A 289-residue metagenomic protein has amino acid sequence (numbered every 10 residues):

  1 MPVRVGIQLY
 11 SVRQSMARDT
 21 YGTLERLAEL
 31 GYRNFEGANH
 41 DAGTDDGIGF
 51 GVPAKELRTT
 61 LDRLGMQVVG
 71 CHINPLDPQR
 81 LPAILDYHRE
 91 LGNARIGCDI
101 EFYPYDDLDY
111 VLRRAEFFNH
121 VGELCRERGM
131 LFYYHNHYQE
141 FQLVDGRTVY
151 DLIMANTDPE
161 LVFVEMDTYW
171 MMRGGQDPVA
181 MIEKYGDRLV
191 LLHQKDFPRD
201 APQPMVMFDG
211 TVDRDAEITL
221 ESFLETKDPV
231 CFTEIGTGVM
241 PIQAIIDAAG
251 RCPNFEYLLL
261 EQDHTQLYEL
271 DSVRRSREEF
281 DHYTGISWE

Functional and structural regions predicted by a protein language model:
M1-A94, F163, E278-E289: N-terminal pre-domain/capping segments
I7-L9, G37, C71, C98 (+4 more regions): Conserved beta-strand positions
E25, N34, D41, Q67-V164 (+3 more regions): Active-site acidic/histidine proton-transfer and metal-coordination neighborhood in alpha/beta enzyme cores
L30, L91, D187, C252-P253: Structural motif
N34, R95, L191, E256-Y257: Residues at the N-termini of beta-strands
C125-I235, V239: Acidic/histidine-rich catalytic cores of soluble enzymes
T237-R251: A short, acidic, amphipathic alpha-helical segment used as a generic capping/interface helix at domain edges
L259-E269: A short, acidic, flexible beta-alpha connecting loop/helix-capping segment that sits on the rim of active
